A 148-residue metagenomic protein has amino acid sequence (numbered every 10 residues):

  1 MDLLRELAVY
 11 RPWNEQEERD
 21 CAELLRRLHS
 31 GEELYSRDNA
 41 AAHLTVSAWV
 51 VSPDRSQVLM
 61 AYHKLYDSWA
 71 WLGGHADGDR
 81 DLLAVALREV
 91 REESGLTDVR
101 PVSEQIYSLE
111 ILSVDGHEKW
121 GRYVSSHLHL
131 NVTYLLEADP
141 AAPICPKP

Functional and structural regions predicted by a protein language model:
M1-R11: Generic N-terminal amphipathic, Lys/Arg-enriched alpha-helix
R11-S47: Acidic, metal-coordinating catalytic segment for phosphate/diphosphate chemistry, firing primarily on the Nudix
Y35-W71: N-terminal strand-loop-strand
H63-L65, H75, P148: A short beta-strand motif that forms part of the nucleic acid-binding face of small beta-barrel RNA-binding folds
D77-P148: Unchanged
